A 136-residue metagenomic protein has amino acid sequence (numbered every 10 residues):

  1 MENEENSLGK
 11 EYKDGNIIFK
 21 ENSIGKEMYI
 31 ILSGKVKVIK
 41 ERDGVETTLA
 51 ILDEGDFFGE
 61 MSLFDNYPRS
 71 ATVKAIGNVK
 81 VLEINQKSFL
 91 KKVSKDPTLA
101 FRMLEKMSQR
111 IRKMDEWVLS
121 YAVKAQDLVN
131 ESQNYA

Functional and structural regions predicted by a protein language model:
M1-A136: Cytosolic regulatory regions built on CNB/CRP/Popeye-like sensor folds
